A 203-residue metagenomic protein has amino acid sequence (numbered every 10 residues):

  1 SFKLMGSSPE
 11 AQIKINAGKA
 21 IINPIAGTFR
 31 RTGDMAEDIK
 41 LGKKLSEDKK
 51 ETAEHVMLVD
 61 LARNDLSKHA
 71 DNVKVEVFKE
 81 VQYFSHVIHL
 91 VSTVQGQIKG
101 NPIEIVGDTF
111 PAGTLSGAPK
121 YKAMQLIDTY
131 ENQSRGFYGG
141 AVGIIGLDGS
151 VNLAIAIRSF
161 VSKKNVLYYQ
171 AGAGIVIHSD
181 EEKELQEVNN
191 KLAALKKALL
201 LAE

Functional and structural regions predicted by a protein language model:
S1-E203: Extended alpha-helical targeting/anchoring segments, especially N-terminal organellar/secretory targeting helices
